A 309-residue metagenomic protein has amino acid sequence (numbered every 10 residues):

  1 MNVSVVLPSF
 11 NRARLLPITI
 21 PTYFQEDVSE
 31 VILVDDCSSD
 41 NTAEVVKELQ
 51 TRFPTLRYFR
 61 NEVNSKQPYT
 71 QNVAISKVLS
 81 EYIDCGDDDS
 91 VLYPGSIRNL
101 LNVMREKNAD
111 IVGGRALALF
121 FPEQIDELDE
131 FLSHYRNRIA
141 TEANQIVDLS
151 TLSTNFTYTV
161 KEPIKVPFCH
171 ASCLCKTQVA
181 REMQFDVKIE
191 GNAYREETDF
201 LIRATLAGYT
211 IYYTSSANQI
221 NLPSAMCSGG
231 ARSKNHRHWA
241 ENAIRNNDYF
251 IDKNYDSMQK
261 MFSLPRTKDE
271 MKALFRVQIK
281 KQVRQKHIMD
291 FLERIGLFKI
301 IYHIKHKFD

Functional and structural regions predicted by a protein language model:
N11-Q25: Short, well-formed alpha-helical segments that are part of the catalytic scaffolds of diverse glycosyltransferases
T22, D35-V45, V63, S90-Y93: A conserved acidic beta->alpha catalytic loop
N61-V78: Glycine-rich, basic loop-to-helix element that forms the pyrophosphate-binding segment of sugar-nucleotide handling
I83: Short aromatic/hydrophobic "clamp" motif used to bind/position activated sugar donors
G95-A140: Conserved donor NDP-sugar-binding/catalytic core segment of glycosyltransferases
T154-C175: A recurrent flexible, glycine/aromatic-enriched loop bordering the glycosyltransferase active site that acts as
H170, G191-F200: Acidic donor-binding loop at a coil-to-helix junction in glycosyltransferase catalytic cores that engages
Y209, S216-N221, G229-F262, H287-K307: Catalytic core of nucleotide-sugar-dependent glycosyltransferases
